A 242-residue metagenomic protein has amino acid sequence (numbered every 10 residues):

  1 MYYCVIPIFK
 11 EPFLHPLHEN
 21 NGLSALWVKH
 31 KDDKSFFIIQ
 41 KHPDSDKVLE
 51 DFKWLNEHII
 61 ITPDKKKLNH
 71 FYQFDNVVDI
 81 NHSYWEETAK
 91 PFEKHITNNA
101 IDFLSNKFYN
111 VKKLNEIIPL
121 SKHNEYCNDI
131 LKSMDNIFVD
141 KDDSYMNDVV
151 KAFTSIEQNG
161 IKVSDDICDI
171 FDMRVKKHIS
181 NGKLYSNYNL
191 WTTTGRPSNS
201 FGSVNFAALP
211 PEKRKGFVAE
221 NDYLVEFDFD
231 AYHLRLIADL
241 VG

Functional and structural regions predicted by a protein language model:
M1-N98, A238-L240: Conserved RNase H-like, two-metal-ion catalytic cores of nucleic-acid enzymes
Y2-Y3, Y72, Y84, F108-Y109 (+7 more regions): Sequence-level detector for tyrosine residue identity
V5, L26-K29, T62, M134 (+4 more regions): Generic low-polarity alpha-helical segments
K10, K29-K34, K41, K47 (+14 more regions): Context-gated lysine
E11-K34, I39-D46, D165-G242: Acidic, glycine-rich two-metal-ion catalytic cores of nucleic acid-processing enzymes
I59-I60, K151, S155, T194: Generic detector of isolated residues embedded in canonical secondary-structure elements
K67-L68, M134-V139, Y188, G195 (+1 more regions): Aromatic-enriched hydrophobic runs in primary sequence
F71-Q73, V77-R174, V241-G242: Mixed-charge, glycine-rich, non-catalytic linkers/tails in nucleic-acid processing enzymes
